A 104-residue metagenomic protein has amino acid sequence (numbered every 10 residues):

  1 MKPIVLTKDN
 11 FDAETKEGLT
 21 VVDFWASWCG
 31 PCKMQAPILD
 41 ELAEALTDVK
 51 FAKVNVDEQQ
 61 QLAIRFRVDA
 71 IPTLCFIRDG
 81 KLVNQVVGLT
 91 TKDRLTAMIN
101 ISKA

Functional and structural regions predicted by a protein language model:
M1-G18, I101-A104: N-terminal leader/targeting and pre-domain segments
K2, W25, K50-A52: Conserved Rossmann-like nucleotide-binding pocket used by diverse enzymes that bind dinucleotide cofactors
N10, E58-L62, R94: Short acidic active-site motifs
T15-S27: Short active-site neighborhood of thiol/selenol oxidoreductases, capturing the structured segment around
G18-L19, M34-V54, E58-Q60: Conserved helix-turn-beta segment immediately C-terminal to the redox Cys motif in thioredoxin-like folds
T20, Q60, F66-C75: Structural micro-motif
F24-I38: Conserved redox-active cysteine motifs that mediate thiol-disulfide chemistry, especially di-cysteine Cys-X(1-2)-Cys
R78-A104: Non-catalytic, surface beta->alpha helical segment in thiol-disulfide oxidoreductase systems
